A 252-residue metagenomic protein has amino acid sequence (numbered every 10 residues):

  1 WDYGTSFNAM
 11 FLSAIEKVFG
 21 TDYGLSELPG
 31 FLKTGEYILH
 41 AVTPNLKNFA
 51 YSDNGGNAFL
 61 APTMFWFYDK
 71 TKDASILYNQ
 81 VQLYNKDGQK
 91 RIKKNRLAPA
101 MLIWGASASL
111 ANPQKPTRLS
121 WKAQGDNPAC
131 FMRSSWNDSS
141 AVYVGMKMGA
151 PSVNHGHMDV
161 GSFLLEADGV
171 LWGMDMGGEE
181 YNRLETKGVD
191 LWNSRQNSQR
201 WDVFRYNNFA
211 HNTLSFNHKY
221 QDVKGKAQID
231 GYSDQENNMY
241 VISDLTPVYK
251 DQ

Functional and structural regions predicted by a protein language model:
Y3-W172, D230-N238, I242-D244: Carbohydrate-active enzyme catalytic cores, enriched for enzymes that act on polyanionic acidic polysaccharides
Y143-Y232: Catalytic core of carbohydrate-active enzymes
Y249-Q252: Short, intrinsically disordered, charge-balanced linker/junction segments flanking boundaries in proteins
